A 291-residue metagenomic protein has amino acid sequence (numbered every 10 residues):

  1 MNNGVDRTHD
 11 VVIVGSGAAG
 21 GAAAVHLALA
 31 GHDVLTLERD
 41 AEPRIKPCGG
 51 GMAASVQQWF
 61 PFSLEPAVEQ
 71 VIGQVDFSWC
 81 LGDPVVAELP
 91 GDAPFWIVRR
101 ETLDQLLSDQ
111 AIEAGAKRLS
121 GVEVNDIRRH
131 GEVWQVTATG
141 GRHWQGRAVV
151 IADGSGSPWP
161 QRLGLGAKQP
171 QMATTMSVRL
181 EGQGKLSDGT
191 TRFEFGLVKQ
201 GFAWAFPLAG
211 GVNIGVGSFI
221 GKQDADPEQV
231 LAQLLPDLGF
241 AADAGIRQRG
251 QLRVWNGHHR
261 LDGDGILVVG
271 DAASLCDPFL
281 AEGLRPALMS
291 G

Functional and structural regions predicted by a protein language model:
G4-A19: Beta1/beta-strand and adjacent pyrophosphate-binding region of the FAD-binding site in flavoprotein oxidoreductases
D6-R7, P66, Q70-V71, D76-R162 (+1 more regions): Conserved N-terminal helical subregion
V11, D33-V34, V149: Hydrophobic anchor at the start of a short beta-strand that flanks the dinucleotide cofactor-binding loop
G17-A18, E42-P43, R285: Residue-level detector of alpha-helix initiation sites
V25-P47: Glycine-rich FAD pyrophosphate-binding loop
P43-F77: N-terminal FAD cofactor-binding segment of flavoenzymes
N125-D126, K222-S290: FAD/FMN-dependent oxidoreductases across multiple families
V149, G156-E228, A232: Conserved FAD-binding catalytic core of PHBH/FMO-like flavoproteins
